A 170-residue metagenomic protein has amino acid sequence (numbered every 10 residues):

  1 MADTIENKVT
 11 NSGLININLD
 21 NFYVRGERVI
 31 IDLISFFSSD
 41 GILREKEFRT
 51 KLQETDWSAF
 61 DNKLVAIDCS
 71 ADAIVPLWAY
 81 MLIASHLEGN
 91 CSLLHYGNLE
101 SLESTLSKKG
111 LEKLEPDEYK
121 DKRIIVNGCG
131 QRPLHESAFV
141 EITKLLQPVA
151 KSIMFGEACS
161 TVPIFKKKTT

Functional and structural regions predicted by a protein language model:
M1-I74, C91, V149-S152, G156-E157 (+1 more regions): N-terminal, charge-rich interaction modules
A2-E6, E54, G97, L102-K109 (+4 more regions): Asparagine-biased alpha-helical interface segments
L64-S70, H95-G97, R123-C129: Short glycine-rich or small-residue beta-strand-to-loop segments that form or flank ligand, phosphate, metal/Fe-S
S70-L77, C129-S137, S160-T161: Gly/Ser/Thr-rich loops at beta-strand to alpha-helix junctions that form or flank small-molecule/cofactor-binding
A79-E118, G156-T161: Long, charge-dense
L82-E88, A138-Q147: Short, non-transmembrane amphipathic alpha-helical segments
P116-V140: Extended, charge-rich low-complexity interaction segments
